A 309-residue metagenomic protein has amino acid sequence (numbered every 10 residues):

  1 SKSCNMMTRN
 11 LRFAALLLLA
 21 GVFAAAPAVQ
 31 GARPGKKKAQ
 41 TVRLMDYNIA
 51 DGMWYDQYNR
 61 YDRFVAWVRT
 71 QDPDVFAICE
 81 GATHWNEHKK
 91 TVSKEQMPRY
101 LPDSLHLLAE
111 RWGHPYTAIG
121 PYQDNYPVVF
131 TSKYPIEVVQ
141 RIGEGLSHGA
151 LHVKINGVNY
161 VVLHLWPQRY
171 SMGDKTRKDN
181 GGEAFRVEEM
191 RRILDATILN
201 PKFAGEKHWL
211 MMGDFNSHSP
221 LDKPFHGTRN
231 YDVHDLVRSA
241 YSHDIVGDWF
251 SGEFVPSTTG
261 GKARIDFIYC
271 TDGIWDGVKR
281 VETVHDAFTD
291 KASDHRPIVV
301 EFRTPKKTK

Functional and structural regions predicted by a protein language model:
S1-S3: Serine residues within intrinsically disordered or low-complexity segments
N5, R9, A15, A25-E110 (+1 more regions): N-terminal, active-site-proximal structural segment of metallo-dependent hydrolase catalytic domains
G21-V22: Classical Sec-dependent N-terminal signal peptides that target proteins to the secretory pathway
G31-W67, V128-K309: Active-site regions of metal-assisted phosphoester/phosphodiester hydrolases, unifying DNase/endonuclease modules
D74-V75, P115, A240, D244: Secondary-structure boundary/capping positions in well-ordered alpha/beta enzyme cores
I78, I119, C270: Short beta-strand and adjacent tight-turn residues that come in two discontinuous sequence segments and form the edges
G81-Q168: Structured beta-strand-rich core segments of catalytic domains in phosphoester-bond hydrolases
